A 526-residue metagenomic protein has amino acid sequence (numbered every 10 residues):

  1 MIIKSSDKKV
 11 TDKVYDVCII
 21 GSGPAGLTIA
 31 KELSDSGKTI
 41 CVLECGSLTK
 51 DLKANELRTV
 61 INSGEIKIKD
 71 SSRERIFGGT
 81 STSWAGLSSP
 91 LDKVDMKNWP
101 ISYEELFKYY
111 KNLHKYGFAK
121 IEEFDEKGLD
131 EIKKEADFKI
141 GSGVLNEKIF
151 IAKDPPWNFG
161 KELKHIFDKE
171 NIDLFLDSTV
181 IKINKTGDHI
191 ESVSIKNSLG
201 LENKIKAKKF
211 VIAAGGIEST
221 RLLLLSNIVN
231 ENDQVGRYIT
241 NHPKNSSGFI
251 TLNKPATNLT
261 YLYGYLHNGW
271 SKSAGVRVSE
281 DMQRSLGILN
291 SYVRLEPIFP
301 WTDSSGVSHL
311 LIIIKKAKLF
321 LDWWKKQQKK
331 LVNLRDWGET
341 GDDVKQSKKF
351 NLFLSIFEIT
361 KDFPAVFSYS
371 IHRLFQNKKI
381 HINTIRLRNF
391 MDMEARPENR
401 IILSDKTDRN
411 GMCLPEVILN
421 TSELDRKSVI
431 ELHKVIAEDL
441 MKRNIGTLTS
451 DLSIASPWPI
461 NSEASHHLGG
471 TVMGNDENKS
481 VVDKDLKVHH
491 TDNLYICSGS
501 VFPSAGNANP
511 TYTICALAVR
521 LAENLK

Functional and structural regions predicted by a protein language model:
M1-V17, D35-S36: Extreme N-terminal leader/targeting segments of oxidoreductases
K9-A25, C41, I212: Beta1/beta-strand and adjacent pyrophosphate-binding region of the FAD-binding site in flavoprotein oxidoreductases
S34-N55: Glycine-rich FAD pyrophosphate-binding loop
D35, I183, S194-G269, S498 (+3 more regions): Glycine-rich loop(s) and the adjacent beta-strand/alpha-helix scaffold that form part
N55-E126, P397-I401, D405, R409: Redox-cofactor-proximal catalytic regions of oxidoreductases
I101-I190, I460-E463: Conserved redox-cofactor binding core of oxidoreductases
F175-T186, V366-R400, R409-S504, T511: A glycine-rich dinucleotide-binding beta-alpha-beta segment and adjacent secondary-structure elements that constitute
N232-V235, K244, G248-M412, H467 (+2 more regions): FAD cofactor-binding and catalytic pocket of flavoenzymes
